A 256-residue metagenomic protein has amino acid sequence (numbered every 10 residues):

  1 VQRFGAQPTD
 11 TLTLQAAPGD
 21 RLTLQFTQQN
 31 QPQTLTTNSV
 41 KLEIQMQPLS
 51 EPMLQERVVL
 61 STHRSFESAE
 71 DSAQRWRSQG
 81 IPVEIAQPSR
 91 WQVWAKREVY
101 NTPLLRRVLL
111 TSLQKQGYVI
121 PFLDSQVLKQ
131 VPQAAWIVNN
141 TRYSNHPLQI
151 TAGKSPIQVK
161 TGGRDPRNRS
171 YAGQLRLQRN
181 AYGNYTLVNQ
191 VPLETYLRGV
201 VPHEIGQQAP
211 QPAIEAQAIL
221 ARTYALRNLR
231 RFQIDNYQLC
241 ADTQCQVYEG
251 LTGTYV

Functional and structural regions predicted by a protein language model:
V1-V256: Conserved, single-site charged/polar hotspot
